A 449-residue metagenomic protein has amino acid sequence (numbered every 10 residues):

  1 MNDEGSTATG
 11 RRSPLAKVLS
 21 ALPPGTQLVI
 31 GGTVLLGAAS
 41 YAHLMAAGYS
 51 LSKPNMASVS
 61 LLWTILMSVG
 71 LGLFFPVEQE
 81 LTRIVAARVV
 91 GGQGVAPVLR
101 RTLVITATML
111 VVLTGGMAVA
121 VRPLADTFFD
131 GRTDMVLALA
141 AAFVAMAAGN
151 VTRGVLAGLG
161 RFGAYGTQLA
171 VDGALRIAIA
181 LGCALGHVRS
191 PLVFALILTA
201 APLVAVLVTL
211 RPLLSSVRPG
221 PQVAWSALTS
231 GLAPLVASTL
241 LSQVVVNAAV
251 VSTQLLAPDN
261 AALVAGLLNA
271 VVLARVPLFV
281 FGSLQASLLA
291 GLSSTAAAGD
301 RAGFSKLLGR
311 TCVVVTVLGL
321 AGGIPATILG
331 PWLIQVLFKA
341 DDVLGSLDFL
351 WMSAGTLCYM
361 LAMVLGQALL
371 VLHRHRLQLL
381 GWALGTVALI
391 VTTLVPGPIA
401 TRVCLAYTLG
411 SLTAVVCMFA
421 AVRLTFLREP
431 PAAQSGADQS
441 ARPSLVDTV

Functional and structural regions predicted by a protein language model:
N2-L22, G163-G166, H187, P191-I197 (+3 more regions): Interhelical loop/hinge segments that connect adjacent transmembrane helices in multipass membrane
N2-S6, S20-E78, A233-L256, T448: Signature of the first transmembrane helix
P24-L36, L62, F74-R122, D300-G323: Membrane-water interface segments that mark the loop-to-transmembrane alpha-helix transition
G25-Y41, D172, R176, I197-T209 (+2 more regions): Transmembrane helical elements of multi-pass membrane transporters/channels
K53, V121-L139, A261-V264, T327-L357: Interfacial segments at transmembrane-helix termini and the short loops linking adjacent helices
F74-V90, A270-L273, L278-G299, L370-V371: Helix-loop junctions and terminal segments of transmembrane helices in multi-pass membrane transport/translocation
T133-L137, G166-S215, L384-A388, A400-F426: Hydrophobic alpha-helical transmembrane segments
A145-T167, L350-G381: Membrane-interface junctions at transmembrane-helix termini in multi-pass inner-membrane proteins
